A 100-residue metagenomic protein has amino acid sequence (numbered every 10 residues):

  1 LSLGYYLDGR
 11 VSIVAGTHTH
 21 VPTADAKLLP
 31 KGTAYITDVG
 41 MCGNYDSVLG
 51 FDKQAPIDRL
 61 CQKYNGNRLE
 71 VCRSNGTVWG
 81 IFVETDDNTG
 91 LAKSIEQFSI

Functional and structural regions predicted by a protein language model:
L1-V71: Conserved beta-sheet core of the metallophosphoesterase superfamily
A55-I100: A short C-terminal boundary segment appended to hydrolase-like catalytic domains
